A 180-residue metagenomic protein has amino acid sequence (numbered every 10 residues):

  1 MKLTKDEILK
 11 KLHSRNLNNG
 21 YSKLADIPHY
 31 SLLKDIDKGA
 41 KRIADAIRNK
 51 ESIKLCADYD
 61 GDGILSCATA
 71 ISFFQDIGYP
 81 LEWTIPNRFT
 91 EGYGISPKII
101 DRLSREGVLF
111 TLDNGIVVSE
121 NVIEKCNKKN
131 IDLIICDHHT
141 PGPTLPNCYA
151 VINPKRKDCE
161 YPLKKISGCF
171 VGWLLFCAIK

Functional and structural regions predicted by a protein language model:
M1-K180: Replace "Mg2+/Mn2+-dependent" with "divalent metal-dependent
